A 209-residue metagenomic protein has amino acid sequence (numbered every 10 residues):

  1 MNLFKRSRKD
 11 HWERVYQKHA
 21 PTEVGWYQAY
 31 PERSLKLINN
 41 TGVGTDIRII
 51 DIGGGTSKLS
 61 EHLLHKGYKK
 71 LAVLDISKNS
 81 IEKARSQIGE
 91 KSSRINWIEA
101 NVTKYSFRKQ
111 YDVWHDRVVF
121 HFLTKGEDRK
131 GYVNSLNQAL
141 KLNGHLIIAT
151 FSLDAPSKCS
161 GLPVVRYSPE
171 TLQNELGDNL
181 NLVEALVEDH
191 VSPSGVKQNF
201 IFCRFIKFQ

Functional and structural regions predicted by a protein language model:
M1-K109, L123-S135, H145-Q209: Class I (Rossmann-like) S-adenosyl-L-methionine-dependent methyltransferase catalytic domain, capturing the SAM-binding
H115: A conserved beta-strand element that flanks and buttresses the S-adenosyl-L-methionine
V118-F122: Short catalytic micro-motifs in class I SAM-dependent methyltransferases
Q138-K141: Short, conserved loop/helix-junction motifs that constitute active-site signature segments in enzyme catalytic cores
